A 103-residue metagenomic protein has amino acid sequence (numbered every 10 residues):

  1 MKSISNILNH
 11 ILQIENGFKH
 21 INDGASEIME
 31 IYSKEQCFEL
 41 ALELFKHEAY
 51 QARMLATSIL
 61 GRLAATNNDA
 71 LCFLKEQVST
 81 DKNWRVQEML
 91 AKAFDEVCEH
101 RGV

Functional and structural regions predicted by a protein language model:
M1-L63: N-terminal alpha-helical scaffold/docking segments in eukaryotic complex subunits
N22-D23, M54, W84-A91: Alpha-solenoid HEAT/ARM repeat scaffold
M29-C37, L63-F73, E96-V103: Flexible loop/turn segments at the boundaries of HEAT repeats in alpha-solenoid HEAT proteins
L40-L42, F73-E76: Buried hydrophobic core positions in alpha-solenoid tandem helical repeats
E48-A49, D81-N83: Short inter-helical turns and helix N-cap capping residues of alpha-solenoid HEAT/ARM repeat scaffolds
I59, A91-A93: Hydrophobic face of amphipathic alpha-helices that form TPR/SEL1-like repeat modules and related alpha-solenoid
